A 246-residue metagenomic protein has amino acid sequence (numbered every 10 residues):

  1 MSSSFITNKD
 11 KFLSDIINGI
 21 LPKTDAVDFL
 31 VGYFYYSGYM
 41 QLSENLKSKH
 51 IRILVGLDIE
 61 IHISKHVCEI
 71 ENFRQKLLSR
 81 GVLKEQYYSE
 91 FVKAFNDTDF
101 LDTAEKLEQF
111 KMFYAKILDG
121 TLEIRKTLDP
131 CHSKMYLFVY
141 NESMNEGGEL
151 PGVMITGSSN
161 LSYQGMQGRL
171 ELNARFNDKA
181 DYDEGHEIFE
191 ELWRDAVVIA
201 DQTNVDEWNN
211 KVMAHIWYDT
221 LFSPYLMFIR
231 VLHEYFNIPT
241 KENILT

Functional and structural regions predicted by a protein language model:
M1-T246: PLD/PLD-like phosphodiesterase catalytic module centered on the HKD motif
